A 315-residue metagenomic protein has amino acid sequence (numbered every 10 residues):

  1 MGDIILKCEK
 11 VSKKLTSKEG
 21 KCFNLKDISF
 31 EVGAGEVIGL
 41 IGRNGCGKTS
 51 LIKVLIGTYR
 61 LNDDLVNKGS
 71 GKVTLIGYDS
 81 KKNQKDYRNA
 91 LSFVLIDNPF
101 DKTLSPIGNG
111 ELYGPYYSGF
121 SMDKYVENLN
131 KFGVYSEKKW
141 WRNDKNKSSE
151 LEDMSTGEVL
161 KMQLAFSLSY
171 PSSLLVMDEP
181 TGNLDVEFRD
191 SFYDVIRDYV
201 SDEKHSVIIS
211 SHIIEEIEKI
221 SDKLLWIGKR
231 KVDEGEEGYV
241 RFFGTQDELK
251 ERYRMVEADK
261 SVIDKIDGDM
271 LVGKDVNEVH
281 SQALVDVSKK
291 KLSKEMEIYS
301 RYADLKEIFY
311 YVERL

Functional and structural regions predicted by a protein language model:
M1-C8, S12-D27, A34, N62-L65 (+1 more regions): A short, flexible loop at the N-terminus of ABC-type nucleotide-binding domains that lies
I41-R43: The feature captures the beta-strand-to-loop junction immediately N-terminal to the Walker
I56: Helix-to-loop junction immediately C-terminal to a conserved catalytic motif
D63-D79, Y87: Conserved ABC transporter NBD signature motif
L95-T156, M162: ABC-family P-loop ATPase nucleotide-binding domains
L175-E179: Catalytic Walker B motif of ABC-type/P-loop ATPase nucleotide-binding domains
F192-V285: ABC transporter nucleotide-binding domain
M270-L315: C-terminal coupling/interaction segments
